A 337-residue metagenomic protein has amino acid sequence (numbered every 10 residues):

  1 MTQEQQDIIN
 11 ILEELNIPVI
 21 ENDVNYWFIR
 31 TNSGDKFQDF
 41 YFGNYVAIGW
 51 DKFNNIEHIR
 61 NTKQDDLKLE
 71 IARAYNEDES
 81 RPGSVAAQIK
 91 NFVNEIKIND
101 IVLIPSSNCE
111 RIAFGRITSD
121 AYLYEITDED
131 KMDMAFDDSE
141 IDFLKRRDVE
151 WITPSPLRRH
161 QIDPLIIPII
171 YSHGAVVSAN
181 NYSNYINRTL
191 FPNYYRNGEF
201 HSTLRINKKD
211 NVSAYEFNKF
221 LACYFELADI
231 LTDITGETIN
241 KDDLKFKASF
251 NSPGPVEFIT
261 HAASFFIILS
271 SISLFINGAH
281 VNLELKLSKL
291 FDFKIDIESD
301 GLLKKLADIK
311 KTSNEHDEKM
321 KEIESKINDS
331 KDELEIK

Functional and structural regions predicted by a protein language model:
M1-A87: Compositionally biased, charged N-terminal/linker segments
V93-K97: Short, well-ordered loop/turn sites that connect or cap secondary structure elements
I101, E110-Y124: Short beta-strand-centered aromatic/proline hotspots
S119-V149: Short, solvent-exposed secondary-structure boundary/capping segments
L165-F266, N277: Membrane-active, amphipathic/fusogenic segments and juxtamembrane/transmembrane anchors that bind or insert into lipid
C223-K337: Membrane-aqueous junction of the first/signal-anchor transmembrane helix in small integral membrane proteins
